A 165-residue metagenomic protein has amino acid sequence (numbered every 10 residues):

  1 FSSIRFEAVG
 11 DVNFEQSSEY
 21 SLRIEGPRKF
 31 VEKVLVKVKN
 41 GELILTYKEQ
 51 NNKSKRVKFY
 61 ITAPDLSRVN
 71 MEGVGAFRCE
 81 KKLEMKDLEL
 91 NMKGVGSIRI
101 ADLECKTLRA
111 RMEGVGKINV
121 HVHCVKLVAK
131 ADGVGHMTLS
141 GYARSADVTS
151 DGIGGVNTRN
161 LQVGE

Functional and structural regions predicted by a protein language model:
F1-F14, K58-I61, L66-E165: Extended, compositionally simple hydrophobic/Ser/Thr-rich segments that build repetitive fibrous architectures
G10-G41: N-terminal, post-signal-peptide region of Sec/Tat-exported proteins
K29-D65: Mid-chain, structured segments of secreted extracytoplasmic proteins
